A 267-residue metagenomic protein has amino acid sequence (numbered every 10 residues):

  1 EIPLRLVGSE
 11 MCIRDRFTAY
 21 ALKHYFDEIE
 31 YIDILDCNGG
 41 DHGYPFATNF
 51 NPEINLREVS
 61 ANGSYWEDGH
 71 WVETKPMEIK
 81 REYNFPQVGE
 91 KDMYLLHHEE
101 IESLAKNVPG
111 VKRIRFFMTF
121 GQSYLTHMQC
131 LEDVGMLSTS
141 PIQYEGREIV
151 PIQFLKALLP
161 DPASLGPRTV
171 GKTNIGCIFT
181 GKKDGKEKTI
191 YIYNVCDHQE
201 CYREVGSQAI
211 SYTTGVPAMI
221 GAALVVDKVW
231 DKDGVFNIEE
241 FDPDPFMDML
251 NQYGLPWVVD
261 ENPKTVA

Functional and structural regions predicted by a protein language model:
E1-G8, I13: Single conserved hydrophobic/aromatic residue that forms the stacking wall/gate of nucleotide- or nucleobase-binding
I2, F17, P217-I220: Residues within well-formed alpha-helices
E10, R14, Y94-H97: Short capping loops/turns at secondary-structure boundaries
R14-Y25: Active-site-proximal alpha-helical scaffold in enzymes
K23-A267: C-terminal catalytic/substrate-binding lobe primarily of soluble NAD(P)-dependent oxidoreductases
